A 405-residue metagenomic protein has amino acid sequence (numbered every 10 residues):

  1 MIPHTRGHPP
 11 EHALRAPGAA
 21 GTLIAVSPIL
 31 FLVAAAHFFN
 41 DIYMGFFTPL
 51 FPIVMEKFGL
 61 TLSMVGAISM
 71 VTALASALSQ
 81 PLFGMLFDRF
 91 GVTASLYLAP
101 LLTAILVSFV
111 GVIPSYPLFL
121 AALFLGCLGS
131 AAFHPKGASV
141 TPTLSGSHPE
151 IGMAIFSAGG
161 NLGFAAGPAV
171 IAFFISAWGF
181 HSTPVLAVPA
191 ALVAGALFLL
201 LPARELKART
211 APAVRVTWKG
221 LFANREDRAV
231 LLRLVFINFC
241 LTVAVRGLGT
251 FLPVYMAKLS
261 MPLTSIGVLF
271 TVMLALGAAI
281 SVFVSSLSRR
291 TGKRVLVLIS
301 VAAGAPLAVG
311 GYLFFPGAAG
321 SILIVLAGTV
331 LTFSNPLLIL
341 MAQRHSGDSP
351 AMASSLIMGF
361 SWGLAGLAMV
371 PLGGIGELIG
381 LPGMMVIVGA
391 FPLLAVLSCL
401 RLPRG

Functional and structural regions predicted by a protein language model:
H12-I24, E205-L234: Juxtamembrane intracellular "pre-TM" segments in multi-pass secondary transporters
F47-T48, A229-T271, A278: Extracytoplasmic gate region of multi-pass secondary transporters
L78-P114: Conserved MFS/SLC helix-loop-helix module at the cytosolic interface between two early adjacent transmembrane helices
S79-G91, I280-G292, G376-E377: Helix-to-loop junctions at the C-terminal end of transmembrane segments in multipass secondary transporters
A94-S108, L296-G310, G389: Structural signature of the two symmetry-related core transmembrane helices
A122-G159: Cytoplasmic helix-loop-helix junction between adjacent transmembrane helices in 12-TM secondary transporters
F156-P202: Helix-loop-helix hairpin linking two adjacent transmembrane segments in secondary transporters
D348-I379: A late C-terminal transmembrane helix in Major Facilitator Superfamily
